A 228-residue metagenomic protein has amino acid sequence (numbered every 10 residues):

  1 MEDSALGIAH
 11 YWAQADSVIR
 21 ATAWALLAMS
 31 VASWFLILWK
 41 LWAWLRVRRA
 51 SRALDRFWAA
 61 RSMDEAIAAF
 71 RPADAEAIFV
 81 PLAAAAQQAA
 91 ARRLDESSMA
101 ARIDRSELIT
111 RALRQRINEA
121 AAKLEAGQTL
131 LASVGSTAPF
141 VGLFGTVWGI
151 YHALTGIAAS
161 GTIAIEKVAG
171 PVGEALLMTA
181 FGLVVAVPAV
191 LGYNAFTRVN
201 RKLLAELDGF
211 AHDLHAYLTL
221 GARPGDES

Functional and structural regions predicted by a protein language model:
M1-A15, A158, T162-A164: Short, strongly hydrophobic alpha-helical membrane anchors
A9-T22, L124-L131: Membrane-interface helix-boundary signature
A15-A68: Transmembrane alpha-helix/interfacial motif
D16, W34, A66, A83 (+3 more regions): Residue-level signature of catalytic and energy-coupling elements of molecular machines, predominantly ATP/GTP-dependent
R20-L36, A132-P139, V185-V190: Alpha-helical transmembrane segments of integral membrane proteins
R49-V141, I150-A164, L191-S228: Predominantly long cytosolic amphipathic alpha-helical stalk/bundle segments
G161-T162, E166-A175: Hydrophobic alpha-helical transmembrane segments and adjacent short intramembrane/lumenal linkers of inner/organellar
A175-L191: Hydrophobic alpha-helical transmembrane segments of polytopic membrane proteins
